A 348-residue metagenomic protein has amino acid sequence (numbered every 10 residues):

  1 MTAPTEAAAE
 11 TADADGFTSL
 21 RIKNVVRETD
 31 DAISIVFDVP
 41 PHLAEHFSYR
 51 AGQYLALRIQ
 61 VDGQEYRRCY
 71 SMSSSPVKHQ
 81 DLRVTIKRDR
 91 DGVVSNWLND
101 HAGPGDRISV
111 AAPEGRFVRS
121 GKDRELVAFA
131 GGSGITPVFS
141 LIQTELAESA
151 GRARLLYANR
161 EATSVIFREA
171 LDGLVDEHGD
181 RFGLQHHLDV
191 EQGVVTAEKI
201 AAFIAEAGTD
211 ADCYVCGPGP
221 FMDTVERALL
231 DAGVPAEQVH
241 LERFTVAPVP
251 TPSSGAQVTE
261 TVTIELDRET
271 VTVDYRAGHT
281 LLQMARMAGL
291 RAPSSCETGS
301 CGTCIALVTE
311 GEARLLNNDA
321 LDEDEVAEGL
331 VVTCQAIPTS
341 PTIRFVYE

Functional and structural regions predicted by a protein language model:
T2-R107, E125, N159-E161, D172-V175 (+1 more regions): Ferredoxin-reductase
P76-Q80, G121-R124, R152, P338-Y347: Ligand-binding loop in jelly-roll beta-barrel domains
N96-E265, T270: FNR/FR-type flavoprotein reductase catalytic core
G217, R243, I264-L266, Y275-A277 (+4 more regions): Active-site proximal loops enriched in glycine and acidic residues that flank catalytic Cys/His/Asp and coordinate
V258-E297: C-terminal accessory/binding modules appended to enzymatic or scaffolding proteins
V271, M284-A288, P293, G302-E348: Iron-sulfur (Fe-S) cluster-binding segments and ferredoxin-like electron-carrier domains, especially [2Fe-2S]
